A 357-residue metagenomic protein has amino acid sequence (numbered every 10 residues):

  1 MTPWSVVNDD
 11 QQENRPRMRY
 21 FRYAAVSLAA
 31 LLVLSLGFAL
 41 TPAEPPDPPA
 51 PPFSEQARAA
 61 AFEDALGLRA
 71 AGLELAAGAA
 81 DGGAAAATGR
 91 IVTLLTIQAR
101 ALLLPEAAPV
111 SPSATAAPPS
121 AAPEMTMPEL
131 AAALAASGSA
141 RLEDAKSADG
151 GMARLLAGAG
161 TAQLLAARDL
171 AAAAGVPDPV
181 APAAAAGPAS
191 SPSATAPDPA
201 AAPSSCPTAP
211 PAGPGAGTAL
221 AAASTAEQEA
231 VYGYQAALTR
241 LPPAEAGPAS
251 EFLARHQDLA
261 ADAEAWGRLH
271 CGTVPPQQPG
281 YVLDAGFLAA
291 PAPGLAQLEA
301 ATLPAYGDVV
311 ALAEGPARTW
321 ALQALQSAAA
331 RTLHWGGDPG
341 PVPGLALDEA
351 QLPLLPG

Functional and structural regions predicted by a protein language model:
T2-G357: All-alpha RGS (Regulator of G-protein Signaling) helical domain and cognate RGS-like helical scaffolds
